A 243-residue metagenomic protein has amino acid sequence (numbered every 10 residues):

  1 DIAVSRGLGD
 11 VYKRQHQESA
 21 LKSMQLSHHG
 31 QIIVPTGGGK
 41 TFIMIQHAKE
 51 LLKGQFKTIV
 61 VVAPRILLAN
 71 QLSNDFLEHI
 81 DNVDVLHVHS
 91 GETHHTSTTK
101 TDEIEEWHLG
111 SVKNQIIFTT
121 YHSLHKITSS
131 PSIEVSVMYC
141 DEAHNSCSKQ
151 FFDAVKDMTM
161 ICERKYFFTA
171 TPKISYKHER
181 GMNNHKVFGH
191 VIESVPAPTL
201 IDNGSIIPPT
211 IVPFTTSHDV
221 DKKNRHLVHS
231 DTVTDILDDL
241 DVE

Functional and structural regions predicted by a protein language model:
D1-Y12: Single conserved hydrophobic/aromatic residue that forms the stacking wall/gate of nucleotide- or nucleobase-binding
K13-L26: N-terminal pre-P-loop "Q-motif" helix
S27-H47: Walker A/P-loop
F56-L77: Conserved Walker A/P-loop ATP-binding site and its immediately adjacent core in helicase/helicase-like ATPase domains
V83-K126: Inter-Walker segment of RecA-like/P-loop motor cores
I116-V137, N145-A154: Conserved RecA-like ASCE ATPase "motif II neighborhood" in helicase/translocase motors
S148-I206: Post-DEXD/H (motif II) to motif III coupling segment of the RecA-like Helicase ATP-binding lobe
V191-E243: Conserved interdomain linker/interface between the two RecA-like ATPase lobes of SF2 helicase motors
